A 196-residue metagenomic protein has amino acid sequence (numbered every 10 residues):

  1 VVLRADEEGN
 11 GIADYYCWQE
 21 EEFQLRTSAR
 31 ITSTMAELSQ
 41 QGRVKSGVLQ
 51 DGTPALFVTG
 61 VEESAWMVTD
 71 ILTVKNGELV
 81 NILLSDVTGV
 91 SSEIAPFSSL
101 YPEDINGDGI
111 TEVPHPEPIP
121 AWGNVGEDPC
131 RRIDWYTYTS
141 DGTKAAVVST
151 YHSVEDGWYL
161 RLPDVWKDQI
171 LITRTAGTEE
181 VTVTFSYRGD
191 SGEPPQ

Functional and structural regions predicted by a protein language model:
V1-R4, V48-G60, D104-E117: Acidic/hydrophobic-patterned starts of short beta strands in beta-sheet-rich repeat architectures
E8-C17, E63-N76, I119-T139: Structural motif
L25-T32, N81-V87, A145-Y151: Beta-propeller fold detector
I31-K45, V87-Y101: Repeat-based blade/solenoid architectures
Q50-G77, P163-T173: Loop/turn-rich, solvent-exposed surfaces of beta-rich toroidal or solenoidal domains
R131-S153: Short, compositionally biased strand/turn segments that nucleate or flank brief secondary-structure elements
T150-I170: N-terminal "mature-domain start" segment
P163-Q196: Secretory pathway targeting signatures of secreted, lumenal, and periplasmic proteins
